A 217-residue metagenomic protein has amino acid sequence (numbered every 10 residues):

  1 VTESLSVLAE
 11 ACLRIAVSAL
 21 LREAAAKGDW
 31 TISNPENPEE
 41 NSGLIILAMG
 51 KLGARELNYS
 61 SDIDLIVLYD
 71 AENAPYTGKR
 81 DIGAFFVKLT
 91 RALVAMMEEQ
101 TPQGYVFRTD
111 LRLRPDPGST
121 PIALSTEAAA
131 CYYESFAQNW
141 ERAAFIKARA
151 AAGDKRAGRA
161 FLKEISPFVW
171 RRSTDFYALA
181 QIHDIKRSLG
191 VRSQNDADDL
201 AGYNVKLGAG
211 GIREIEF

Functional and structural regions predicted by a protein language model:
V1-F217: A nucleotide- and high-energy phosphate-metabolite-utilizing enzyme signature
